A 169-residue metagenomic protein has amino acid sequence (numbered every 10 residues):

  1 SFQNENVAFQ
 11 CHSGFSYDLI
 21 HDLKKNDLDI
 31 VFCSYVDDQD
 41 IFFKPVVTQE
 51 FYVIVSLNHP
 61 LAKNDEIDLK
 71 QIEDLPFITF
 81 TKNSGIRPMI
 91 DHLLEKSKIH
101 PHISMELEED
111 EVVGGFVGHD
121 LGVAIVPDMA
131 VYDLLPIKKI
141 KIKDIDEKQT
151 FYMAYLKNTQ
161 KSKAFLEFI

Functional and structural regions predicted by a protein language model:
S1-Q39, E106-L107: Central regulatory/effector-binding core of bacterial HTH transcription factors
N6-Q10, H100-S104, T150-Y152: Residues at or immediately flanking beta-strands
V7, D22-F32, F51, I99 (+1 more regions): Alpha-to-beta junction loops
Y17-I20, K24, F43, L69 (+1 more regions): Short hydrophobic/charged patches on amphipathic alpha-helices used for structural packing and interfaces
Q39-P45, Q49-E50, N64, E111-N158: Beta-alpha-beta core module
I41-F51, V55-F77, K163: Flexible hinge/capping segments at coil-to-helix
L61-A62, P76-S97, K161-I169: Secondary-structure junction motif
K70, T150, A154-I169: Extended ligand-binding regions for polar small-molecule ligands
